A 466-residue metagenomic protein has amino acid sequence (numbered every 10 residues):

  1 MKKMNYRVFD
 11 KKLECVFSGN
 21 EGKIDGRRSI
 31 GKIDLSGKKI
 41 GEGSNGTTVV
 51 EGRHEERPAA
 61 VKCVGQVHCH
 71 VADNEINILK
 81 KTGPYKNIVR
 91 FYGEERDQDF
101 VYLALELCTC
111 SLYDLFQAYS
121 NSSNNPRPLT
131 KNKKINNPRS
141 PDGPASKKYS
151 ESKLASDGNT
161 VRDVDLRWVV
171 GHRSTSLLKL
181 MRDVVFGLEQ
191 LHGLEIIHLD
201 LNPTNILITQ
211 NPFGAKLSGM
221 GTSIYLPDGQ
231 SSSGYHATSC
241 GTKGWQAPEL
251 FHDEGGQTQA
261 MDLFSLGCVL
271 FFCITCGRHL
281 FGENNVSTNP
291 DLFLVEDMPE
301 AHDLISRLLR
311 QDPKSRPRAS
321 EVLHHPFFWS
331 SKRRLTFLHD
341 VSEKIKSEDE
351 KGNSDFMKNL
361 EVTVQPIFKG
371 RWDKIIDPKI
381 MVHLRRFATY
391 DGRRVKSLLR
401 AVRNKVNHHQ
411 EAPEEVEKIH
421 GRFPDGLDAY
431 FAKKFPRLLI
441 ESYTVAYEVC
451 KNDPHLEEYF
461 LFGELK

Functional and structural regions predicted by a protein language model:
R90-V101: Short beta-strand micro-motifs within the conserved protein kinase catalytic domain, predominantly in the N-lobe
D99-S111: Conserved short submotifs of the Hanks-type protein kinase catalytic core that shape the nucleotide-binding pocket
L180-M181: Activation segment signature within eukaryotic-like protein kinase domains
H192-T209: Catalytic-loop of the protein kinase fold
T204, T209-G241: Activation segment/activation loop of eukaryotic-type protein kinase catalytic domains
E249-A260: Conserved end of the kinase activation segment
Q311-S315, E321-L335: Terminal C-lobe "cap" of eukaryotic-type protein kinase domains
L335-K466: Regulatory extensions appended to serine/threonine kinase catalytic cores
